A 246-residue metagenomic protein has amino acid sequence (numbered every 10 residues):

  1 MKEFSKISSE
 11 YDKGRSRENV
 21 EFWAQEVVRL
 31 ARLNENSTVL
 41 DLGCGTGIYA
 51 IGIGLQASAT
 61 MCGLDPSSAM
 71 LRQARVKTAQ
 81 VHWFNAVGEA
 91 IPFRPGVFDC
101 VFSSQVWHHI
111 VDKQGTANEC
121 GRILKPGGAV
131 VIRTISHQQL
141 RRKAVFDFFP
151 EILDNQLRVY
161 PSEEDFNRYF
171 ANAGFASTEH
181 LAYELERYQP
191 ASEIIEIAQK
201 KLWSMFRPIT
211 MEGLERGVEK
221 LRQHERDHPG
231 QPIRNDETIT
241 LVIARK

Functional and structural regions predicted by a protein language model:
M1-N34, I48-G52, M70-Q73, Q139: Conserved class I S-adenosyl-L-methionine
L40-L42, T46-A90: Class I SAM-dependent methyltransferase SAM/SAH-binding core
T46, S177-K246: Conserved Class I S-adenosyl-L-methionine
F102: A conserved beta-strand element that flanks and buttresses the S-adenosyl-L-methionine
Q105-H109: Short catalytic micro-motifs in class I SAM-dependent methyltransferases
Q114-P126: A short glycine-rich, Lys/Arg-flanked "PGG" loop and its adjoining helix->strand segment in the class I
A129-R158: Conserved class I S-adenosyl-L-methionine
V159-A173: Short alpha-helix
